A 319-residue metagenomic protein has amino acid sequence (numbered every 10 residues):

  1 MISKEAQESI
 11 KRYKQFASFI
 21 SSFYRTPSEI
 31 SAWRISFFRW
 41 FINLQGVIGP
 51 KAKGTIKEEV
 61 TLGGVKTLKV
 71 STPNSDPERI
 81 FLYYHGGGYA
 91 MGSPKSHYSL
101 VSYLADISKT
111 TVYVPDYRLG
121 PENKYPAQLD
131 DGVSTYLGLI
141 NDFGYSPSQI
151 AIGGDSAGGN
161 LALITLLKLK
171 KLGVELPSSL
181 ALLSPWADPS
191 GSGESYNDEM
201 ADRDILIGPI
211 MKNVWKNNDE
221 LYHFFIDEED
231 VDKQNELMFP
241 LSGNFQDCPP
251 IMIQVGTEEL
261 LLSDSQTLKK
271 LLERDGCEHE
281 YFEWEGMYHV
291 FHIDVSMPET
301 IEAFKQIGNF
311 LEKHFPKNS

Functional and structural regions predicted by a protein language model:
M1-S75, D227-D232, K317-S319: A glycine/proline-hinged amphipathic helix-loop "lid/cap" segment that gates access to hydrophobic ligand pockets
Y24, E58-S319: Alpha/beta-hydrolase superfamily serine-hydrolase fold, recognizing
